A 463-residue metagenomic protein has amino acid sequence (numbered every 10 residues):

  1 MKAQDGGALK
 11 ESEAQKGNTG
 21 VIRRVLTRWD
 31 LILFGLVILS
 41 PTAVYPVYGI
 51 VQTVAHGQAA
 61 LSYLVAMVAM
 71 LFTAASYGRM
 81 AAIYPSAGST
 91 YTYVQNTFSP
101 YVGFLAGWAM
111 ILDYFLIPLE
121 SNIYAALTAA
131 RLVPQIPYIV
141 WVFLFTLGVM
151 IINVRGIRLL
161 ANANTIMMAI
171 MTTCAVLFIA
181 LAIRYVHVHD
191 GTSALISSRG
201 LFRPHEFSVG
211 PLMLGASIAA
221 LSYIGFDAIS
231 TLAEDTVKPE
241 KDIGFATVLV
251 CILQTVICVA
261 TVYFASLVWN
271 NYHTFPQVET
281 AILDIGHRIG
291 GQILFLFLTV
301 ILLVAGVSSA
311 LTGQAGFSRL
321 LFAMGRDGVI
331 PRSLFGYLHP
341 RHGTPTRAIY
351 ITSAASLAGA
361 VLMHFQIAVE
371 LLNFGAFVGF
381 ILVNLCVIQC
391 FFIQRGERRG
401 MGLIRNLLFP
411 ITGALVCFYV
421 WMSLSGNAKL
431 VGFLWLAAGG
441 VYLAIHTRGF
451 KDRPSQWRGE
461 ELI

Functional and structural regions predicted by a protein language model:
M1-G49, T53-Q58, L64, M70-A75 (+4 more regions): Membrane-interface "cap" regions at the ends of multi-pass membrane proteins
M1-G6, T92-Q95, Y101, S121-V142 (+6 more regions): Helix-loop-helix connectors at the membrane interface of multi-pass transporters/channels
G17-I22, A59-A60, P137, I166-T299: Helix-loop-helix junctions that connect adjacent transmembrane segments in multi-pass membrane transporters
V47, T128, L147-V154, I179 (+6 more regions): Alpha-helical transmembrane segments of multipass membrane proteins
V47-T53, S62, L71-V154, L159 (+3 more regions): Hydrophobic transmembrane alpha-helices that form the core helical bundles of multi-pass secondary transporters
T92-Y93, S99, R131, A246-L311 (+1 more regions): TM-loop-TM module centered on a large, flexible mid-protein loop between adjacent transmembrane helices in multi-pass
I139-I196, T247-C251, L372-L382, F409 (+1 more regions): Membrane-interface loop-to-helix entry segments
A180, L371, G375-A376, I404-I463: A generic transmembrane alpha-helix motif of multi-pass inner-membrane proteins
